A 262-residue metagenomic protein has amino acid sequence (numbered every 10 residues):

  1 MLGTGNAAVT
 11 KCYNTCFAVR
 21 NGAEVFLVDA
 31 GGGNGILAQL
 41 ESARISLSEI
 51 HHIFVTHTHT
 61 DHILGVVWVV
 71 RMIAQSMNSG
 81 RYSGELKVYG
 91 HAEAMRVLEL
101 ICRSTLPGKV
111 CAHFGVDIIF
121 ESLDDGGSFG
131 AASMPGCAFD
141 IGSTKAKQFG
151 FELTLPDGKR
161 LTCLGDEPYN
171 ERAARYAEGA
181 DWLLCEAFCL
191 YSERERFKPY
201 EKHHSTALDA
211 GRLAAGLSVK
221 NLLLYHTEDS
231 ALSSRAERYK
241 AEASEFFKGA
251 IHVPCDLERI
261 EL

Functional and structural regions predicted by a protein language model:
M1-A43, F149-G165, W182: Conserved beta-strand hairpin/beta-sheet module of binuclear metal-dependent hydrolase folds, prominently
G5, V88, A94-M95, T227-L232: Short histidine/acidic/glycine/proline-rich micro-motifs that form metal- and phosphate-coordinating active-site loops
V9-K11, G115, E121-S192: Active-site-proximal loop/helix segment associated with metal-binding centers of metalloenzymes
L27-G31, I50-T58, H91, L161-G165 (+3 more regions): Active-site neighborhood of phospho(di)ester-bond hydrolases with catalytic His/Asp-centered motifs
D29, L40, H57, V88 (+7 more regions): Divalent metal-coordination and catalytic microenvironments
N34-L86: Active-site metal-binding motif and surrounding structural segment of the metallo-beta-lactamase
Y82-K147, S244, D256: Metallo-beta-lactamase
P168-L257: Cap/insert and terminal regions of metallo-dependent hydrolase folds
